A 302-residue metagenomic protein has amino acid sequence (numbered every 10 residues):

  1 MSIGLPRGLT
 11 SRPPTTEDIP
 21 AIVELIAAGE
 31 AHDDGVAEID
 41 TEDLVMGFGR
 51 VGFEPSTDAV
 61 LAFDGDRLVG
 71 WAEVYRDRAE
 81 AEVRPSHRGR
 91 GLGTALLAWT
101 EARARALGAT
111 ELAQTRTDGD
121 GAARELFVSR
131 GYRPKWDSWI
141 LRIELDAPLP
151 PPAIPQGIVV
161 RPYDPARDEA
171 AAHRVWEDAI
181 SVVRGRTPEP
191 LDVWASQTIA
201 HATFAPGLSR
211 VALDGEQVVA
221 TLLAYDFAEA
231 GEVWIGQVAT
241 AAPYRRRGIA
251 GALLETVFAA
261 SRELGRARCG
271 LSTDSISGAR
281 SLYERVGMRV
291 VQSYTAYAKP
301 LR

Functional and structural regions predicted by a protein language model:
M1-G4, L68, Y75-I158, T295-K299: Acyl-donor-binding surface of acyltransferase catalytic domains
M1-V45, A153-E189: Short amphipathic alpha-helix that is part of the acyltransferase structural core
S2, V128-L149, E255-R262, R266-R302: Active-site/acyl-donor-binding loops of N-acyltransferases
D33-G52, A72-D77, R184-A239: A conserved beta-strand-loop-helix scaffold within acyl/acetyltransferase catalytic domains
S56, R67-G70, Q217-A220, G278: Glycine-rich acetyl-CoA-binding "A-motif" of GNAT/NAT acetyltransferases
F63-D64, L213: Core beta-strand residues in small-molecule sensory/regulatory alpha/beta domains
W71-A81, R88, D226-I235, R245 (+2 more regions): A conserved beta-turn-beta hairpin within the catalytic core of GNAT-like acetyltransferases that forms part
G89-A102, Q237-T240, R246-E263, R280-R285: Conserved acetyl-CoA-binding loop-helix of GNAT-fold acetyltransferases
